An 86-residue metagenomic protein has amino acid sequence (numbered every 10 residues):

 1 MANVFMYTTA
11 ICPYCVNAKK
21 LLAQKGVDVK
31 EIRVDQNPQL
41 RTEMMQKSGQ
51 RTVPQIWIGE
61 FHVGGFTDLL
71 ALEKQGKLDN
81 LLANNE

Functional and structural regions predicted by a protein language model:
M1-D28: Local sequence-structure signature of Cys/Sec-based thiol-disulfide redox active-site neighborhoods
K20, Q39-E43, A71: Short polar/charged helix/loop
D28-R41: Thiol-based oxidoreductase modules, predominantly thioredoxin-like and allied folds used for disulfide exchange
Q46-T52: Thiol/disulfide oxidoreductase modules built on the thioredoxin-like
I58-N85: Non-catalytic, surface beta->alpha helical segment in thiol-disulfide oxidoreductase systems
